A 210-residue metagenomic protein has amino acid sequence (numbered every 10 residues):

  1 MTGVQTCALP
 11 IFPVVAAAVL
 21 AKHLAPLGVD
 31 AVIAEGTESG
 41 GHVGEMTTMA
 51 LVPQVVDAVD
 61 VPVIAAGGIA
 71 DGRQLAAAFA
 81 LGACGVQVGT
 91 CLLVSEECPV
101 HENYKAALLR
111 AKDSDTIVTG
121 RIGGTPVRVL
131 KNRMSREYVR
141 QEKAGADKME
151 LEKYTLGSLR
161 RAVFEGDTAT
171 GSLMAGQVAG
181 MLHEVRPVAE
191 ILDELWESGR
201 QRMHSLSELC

Functional and structural regions predicted by a protein language model:
M1-L9: Short, small-residue-biased leader/transition segments that mark boundaries at the very start of proteins
Q5, A17-L20, V178: A generic "binding-loop/recognition-motif" signal
T6, P26-L27, A80, G85: Alpha-helix termination/capping residues and helix-transition junctions
C7, I33-E35, P187: Intrinsically disordered, low-complexity serine/threonine-rich segments
A8-V15, A58-A66: Short beta-strand/loop segments at the ligand-binding rim of alpha/beta enzyme cores
L9, V32, A78: Terminal peptide-recognition signature
V14-P53, S95, P99-V100: Glycine/Thr-rich beta-alpha phosphate-binding loop at enzyme active sites
A50-I64, A70-C210: Conserved active-site-proximal phosphate/metal-binding subdomains
